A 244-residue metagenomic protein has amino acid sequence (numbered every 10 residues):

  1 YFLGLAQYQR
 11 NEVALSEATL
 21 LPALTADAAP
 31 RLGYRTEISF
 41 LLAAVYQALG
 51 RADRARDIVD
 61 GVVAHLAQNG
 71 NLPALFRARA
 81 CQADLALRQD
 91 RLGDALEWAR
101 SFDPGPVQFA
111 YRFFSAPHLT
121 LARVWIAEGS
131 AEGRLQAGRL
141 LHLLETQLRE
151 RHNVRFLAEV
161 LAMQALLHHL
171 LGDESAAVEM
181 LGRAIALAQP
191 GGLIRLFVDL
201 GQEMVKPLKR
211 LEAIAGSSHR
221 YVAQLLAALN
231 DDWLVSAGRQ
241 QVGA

Functional and structural regions predicted by a protein language model:
Y1-Q240: Helix-coil-helix junctions within alpha-helical repeat/solenoid scaffolds
G243-A244: C-terminal accessory/binding modules appended to enzymatic or scaffolding proteins
